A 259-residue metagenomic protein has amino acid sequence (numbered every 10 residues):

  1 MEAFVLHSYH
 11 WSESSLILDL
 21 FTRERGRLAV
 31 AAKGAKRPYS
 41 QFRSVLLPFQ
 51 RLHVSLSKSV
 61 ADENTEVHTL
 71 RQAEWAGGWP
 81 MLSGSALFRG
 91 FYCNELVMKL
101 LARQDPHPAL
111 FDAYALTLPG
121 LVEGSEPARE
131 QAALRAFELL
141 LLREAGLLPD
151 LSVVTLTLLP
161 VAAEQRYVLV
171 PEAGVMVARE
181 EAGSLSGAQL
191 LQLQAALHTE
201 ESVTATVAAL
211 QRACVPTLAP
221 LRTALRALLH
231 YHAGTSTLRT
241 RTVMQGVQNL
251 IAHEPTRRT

Functional and structural regions predicted by a protein language model:
M1-L16, F21-T259: Non-catalytic alpha-helical scaffolds and adjoining flexible linkers that form interface surfaces for assembly
